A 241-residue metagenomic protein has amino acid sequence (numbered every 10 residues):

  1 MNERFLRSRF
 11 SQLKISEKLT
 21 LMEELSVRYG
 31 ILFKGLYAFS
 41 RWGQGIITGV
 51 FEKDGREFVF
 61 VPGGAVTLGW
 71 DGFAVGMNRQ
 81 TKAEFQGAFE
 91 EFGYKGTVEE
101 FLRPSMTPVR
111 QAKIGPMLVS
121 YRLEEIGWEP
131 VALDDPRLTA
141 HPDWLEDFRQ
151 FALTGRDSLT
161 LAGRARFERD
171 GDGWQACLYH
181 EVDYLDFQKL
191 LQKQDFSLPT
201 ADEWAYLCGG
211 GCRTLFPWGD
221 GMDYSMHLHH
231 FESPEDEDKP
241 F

Functional and structural regions predicted by a protein language model:
M1-S197, A201-D202, G209-C212: Extended beta-strand/loop cores of jelly-roll/beta-sandwich
Y206-M226: Active-site cradle of extracellular carbohydrate-active enzymes
D220-F241: Short, well-ordered junction/capping motifs at the entry into regular secondary structure
